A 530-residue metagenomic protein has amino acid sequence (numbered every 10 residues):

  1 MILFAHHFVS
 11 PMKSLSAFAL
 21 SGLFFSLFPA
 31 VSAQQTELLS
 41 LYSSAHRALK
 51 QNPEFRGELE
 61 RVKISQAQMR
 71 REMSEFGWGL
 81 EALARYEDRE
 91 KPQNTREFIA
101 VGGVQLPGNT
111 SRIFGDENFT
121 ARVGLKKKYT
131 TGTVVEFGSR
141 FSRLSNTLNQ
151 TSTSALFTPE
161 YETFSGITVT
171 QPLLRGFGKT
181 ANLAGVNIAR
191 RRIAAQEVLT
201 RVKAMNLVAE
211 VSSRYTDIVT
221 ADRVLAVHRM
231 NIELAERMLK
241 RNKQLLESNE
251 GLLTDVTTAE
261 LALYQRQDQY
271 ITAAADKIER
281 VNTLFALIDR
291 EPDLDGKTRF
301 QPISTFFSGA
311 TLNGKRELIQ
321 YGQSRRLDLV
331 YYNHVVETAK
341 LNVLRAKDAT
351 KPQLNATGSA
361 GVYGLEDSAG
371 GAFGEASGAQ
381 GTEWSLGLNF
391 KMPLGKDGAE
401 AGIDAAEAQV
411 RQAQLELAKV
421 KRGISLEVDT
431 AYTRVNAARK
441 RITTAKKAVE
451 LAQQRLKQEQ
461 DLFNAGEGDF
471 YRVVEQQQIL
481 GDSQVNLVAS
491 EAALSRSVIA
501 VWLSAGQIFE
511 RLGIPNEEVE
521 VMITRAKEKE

Functional and structural regions predicted by a protein language model:
F4-A19: Bacterial N-terminal signal peptides that target proteins for export
H6, V31-Q35, D88-E90, I99 (+5 more regions): Acidic, low-complexity, intrinsically disordered peripheral segments
F18-L27: Bacterial N-terminal signal peptides
Q35-A45: Regulatory alphaC helix of protein kinase catalytic domains
A45-L49, V101-G108, K126, G251 (+3 more regions): Amphipathic alpha-helical coiled-coil scaffold segments and their short linker/junction regions
R56-E60, I64, M73-S74, T130-E162 (+10 more regions): Sec/SRP-type N-terminal targeting helices
A84-I167, Q301-T311, L344, D348 (+2 more regions): Small/polar, glycine/serine/threonine/aspartate-rich low-complexity segments that form flexible
E197-L318, R434, D461, A465 (+3 more regions): Periplasmic alpha-helical coiled-coil/stalk elements that build and connect Gram-negative outer-membrane
